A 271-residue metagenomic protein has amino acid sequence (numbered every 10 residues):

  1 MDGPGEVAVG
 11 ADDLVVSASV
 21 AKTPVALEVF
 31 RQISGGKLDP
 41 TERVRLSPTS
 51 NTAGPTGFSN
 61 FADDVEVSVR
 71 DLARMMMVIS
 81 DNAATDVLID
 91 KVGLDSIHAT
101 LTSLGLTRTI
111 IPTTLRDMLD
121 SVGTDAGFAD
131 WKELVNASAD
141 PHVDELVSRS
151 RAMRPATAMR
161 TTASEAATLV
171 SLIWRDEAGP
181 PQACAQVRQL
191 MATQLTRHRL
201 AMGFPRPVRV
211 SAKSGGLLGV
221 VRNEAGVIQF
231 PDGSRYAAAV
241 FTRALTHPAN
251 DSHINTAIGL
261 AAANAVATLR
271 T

Functional and structural regions predicted by a protein language model:
M1-V15, L38: Short, conserved catalytic-motif segment at the N-terminal edge
E6, R151, A158-T162, A167-T271: Structured C-terminal helix/loop/strand segments within mature extracytoplasmic catalytic/sensor domains
A8-A11, S68-L72, I79-A84, R116 (+2 more regions): Flexible glycine/proline-enriched surface loops and loop-helix/loop-strand junctions
V15-V44, A238: Active-site SXXK
L27-K37, P48, M77-A83, V92 (+7 more regions): Sec/Tat-exported extracytoplasmic proteins
T41-G57, V92-G93, T114-S121, L190: Acidic helix-start/capping segments at beta-turn-to-alpha-helix junctions
T49-L88, L94: Conserved catalytic neighborhood of penicillin-recognizing serine enzymes
D86-A178: Mid-domain, small-residue-enriched loop/turn segments at the edges of structured enzyme/sensor domains
